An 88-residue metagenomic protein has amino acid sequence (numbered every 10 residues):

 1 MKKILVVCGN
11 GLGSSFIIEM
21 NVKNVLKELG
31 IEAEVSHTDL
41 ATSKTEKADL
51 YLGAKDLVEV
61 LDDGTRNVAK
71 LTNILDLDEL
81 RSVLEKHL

Functional and structural regions predicted by a protein language model:
K2, N67-L88: Ser/Thr/Gly-rich flexible loops in soluble cytosolic domains mediating phosphotransfer, phosphorylation
K2-D39: Conserved active-site segments centered on acidic
G13, E59-V60: Short glycine-rich, flexible loops that bind phosphorylated cofactors or substrates
E19, A54, L77-L80: A general structural signal for well-ordered alpha-helical segments in protein cores
V35-S36, A48-A54: Short, hydrophobic beta-strand segments that form beta-sheet elements in well-ordered domains
T38-T42, K47, E79: Short acidic active-site motifs
L40, G53-E59: Short, polar loop motifs at secondary-structure junctions
E46-K47, D63-T65: Short, structured coil segments at secondary-structure junctions
